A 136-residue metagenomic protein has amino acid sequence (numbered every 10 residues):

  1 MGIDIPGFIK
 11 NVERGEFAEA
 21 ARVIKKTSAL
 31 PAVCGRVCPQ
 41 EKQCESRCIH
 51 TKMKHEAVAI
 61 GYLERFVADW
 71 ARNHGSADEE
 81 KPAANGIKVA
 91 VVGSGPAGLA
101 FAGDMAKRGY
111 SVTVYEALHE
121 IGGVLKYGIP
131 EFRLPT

Functional and structural regions predicted by a protein language model:
M1-K88: Ferredoxin-type iron-sulfur electron-transfer modules and their immediate structural context
G2-R14, R22-K25, K52, E56-G61 (+1 more regions): Beta1-alpha1 glycine-rich phosphate/pyrophosphate-binding loop at the start of Rossmann-like nucleotide-binding domains
